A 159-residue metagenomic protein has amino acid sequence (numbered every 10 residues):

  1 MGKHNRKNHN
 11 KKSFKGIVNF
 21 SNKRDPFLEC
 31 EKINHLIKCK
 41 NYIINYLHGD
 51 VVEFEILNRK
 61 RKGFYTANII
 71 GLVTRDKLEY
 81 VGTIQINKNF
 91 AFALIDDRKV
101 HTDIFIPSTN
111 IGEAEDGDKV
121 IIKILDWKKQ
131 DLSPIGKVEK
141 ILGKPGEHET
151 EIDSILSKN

Functional and structural regions predicted by a protein language model:
M1-N159: Charge-lined substrate channels and their catalytic hotspots, especially those that engage the 3′ end of RNA
